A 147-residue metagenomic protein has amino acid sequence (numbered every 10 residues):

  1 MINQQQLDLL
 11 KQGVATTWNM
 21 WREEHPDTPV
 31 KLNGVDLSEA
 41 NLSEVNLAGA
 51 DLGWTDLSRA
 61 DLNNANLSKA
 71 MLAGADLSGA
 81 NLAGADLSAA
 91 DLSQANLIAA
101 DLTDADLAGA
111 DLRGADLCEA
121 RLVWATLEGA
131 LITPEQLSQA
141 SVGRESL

Functional and structural regions predicted by a protein language model:
M1-Q12: Eukaryotic acidic, serine/proline-rich intrinsically disordered low-complexity regions that function as flexible
L7-D8, T16-T17, R22-L147: Tandem repeat scaffolds
